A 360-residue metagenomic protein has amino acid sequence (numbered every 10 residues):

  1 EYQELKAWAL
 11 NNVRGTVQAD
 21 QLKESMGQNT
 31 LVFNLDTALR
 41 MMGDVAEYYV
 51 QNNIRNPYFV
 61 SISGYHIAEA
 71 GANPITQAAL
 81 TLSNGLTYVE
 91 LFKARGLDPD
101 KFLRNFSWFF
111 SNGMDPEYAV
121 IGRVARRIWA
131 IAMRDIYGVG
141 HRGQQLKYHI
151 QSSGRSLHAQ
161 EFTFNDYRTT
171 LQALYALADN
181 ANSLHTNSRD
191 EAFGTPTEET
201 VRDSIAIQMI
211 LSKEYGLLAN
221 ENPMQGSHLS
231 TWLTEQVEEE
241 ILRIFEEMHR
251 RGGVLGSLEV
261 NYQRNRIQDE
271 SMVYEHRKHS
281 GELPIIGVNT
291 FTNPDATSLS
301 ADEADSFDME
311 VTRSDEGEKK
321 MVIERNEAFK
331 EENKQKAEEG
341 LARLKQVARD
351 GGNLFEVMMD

Functional and structural regions predicted by a protein language model:
E1-N112, E117-Y118, I136, G143-H149 (+3 more regions): Catalytic alpha/beta active-site cores
E4, G43-R55, L86-L97, D115 (+9 more regions): Generic secondary-structure signature for well-ordered alpha-helical cores
T16-L22, V60-E69, F102-G113, R142-R155 (+5 more regions): A glycine-rich phosphate-binding loop feature that marks nucleotide/adenosyl-phosphate handling sites
E24-V32, E69-A72, F110-E117, Q151-T163 (+6 more regions): Short beta-alpha connecting loops at secondary-structure transitions that line or flank enzyme active sites
F33-R40, Q77-N84, M114-I131, N165-Q172 (+1 more regions): Structured ligand/cofactor/substrate-binding pocket environments in proteins
F33-R40, S153-E161, E338-D350: A short, flexible low-complexity segment enriched in Lys/Arg and Gly/Pro that occurs in N-terminal basic tails
D98-F102, V139-S152, Q160-R189, T197-E221 (+2 more regions): Flexible glycine/proline-rich, aromatic-decorated loop/lid segments
A206-M209, K213-D360: Flexible, glycine-rich loop/tail regions that form catalytic "lids" or insertion modules at the edges of active sites
